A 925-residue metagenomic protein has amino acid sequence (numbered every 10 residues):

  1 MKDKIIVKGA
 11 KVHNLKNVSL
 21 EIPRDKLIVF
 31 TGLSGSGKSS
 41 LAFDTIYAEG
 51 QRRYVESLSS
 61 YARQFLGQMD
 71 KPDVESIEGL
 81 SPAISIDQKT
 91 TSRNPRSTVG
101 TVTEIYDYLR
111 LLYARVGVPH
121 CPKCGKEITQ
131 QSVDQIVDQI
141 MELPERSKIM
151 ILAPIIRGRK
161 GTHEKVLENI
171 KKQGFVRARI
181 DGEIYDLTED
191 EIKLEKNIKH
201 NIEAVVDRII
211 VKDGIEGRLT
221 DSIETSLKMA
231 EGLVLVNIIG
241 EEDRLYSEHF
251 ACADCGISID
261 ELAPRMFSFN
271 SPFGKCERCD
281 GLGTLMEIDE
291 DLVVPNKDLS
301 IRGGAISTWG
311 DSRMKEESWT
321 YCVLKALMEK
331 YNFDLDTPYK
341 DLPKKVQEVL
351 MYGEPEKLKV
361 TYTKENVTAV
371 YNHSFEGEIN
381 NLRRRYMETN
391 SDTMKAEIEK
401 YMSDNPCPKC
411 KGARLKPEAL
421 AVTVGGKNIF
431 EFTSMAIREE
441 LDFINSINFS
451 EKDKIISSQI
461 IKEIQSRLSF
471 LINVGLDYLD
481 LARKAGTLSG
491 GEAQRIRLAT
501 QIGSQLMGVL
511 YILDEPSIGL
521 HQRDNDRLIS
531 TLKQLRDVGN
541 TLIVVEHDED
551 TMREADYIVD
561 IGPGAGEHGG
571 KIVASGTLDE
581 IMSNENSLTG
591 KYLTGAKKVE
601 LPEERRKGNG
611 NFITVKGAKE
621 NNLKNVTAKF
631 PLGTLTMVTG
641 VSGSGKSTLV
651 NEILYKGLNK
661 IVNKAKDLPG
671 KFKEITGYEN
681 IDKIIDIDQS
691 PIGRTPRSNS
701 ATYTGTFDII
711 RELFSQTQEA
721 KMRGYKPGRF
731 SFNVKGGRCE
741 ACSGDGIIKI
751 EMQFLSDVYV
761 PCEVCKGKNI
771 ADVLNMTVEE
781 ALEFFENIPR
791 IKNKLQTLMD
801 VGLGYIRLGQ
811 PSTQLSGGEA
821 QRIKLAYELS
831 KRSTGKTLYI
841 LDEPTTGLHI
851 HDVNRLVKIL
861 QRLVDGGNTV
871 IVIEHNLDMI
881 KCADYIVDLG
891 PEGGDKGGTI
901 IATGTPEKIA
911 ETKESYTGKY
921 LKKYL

Functional and structural regions predicted by a protein language model:
M1-L925: Conserved phosphate-binding elements of NTP-dependent enzyme cores
